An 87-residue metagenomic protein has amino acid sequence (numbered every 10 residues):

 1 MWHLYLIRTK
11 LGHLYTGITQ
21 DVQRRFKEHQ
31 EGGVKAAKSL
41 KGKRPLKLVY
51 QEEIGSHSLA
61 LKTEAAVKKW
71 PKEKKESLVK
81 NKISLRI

Functional and structural regions predicted by a protein language model:
M1-I87: Structure-specific nucleic-acid interaction/processing domains
